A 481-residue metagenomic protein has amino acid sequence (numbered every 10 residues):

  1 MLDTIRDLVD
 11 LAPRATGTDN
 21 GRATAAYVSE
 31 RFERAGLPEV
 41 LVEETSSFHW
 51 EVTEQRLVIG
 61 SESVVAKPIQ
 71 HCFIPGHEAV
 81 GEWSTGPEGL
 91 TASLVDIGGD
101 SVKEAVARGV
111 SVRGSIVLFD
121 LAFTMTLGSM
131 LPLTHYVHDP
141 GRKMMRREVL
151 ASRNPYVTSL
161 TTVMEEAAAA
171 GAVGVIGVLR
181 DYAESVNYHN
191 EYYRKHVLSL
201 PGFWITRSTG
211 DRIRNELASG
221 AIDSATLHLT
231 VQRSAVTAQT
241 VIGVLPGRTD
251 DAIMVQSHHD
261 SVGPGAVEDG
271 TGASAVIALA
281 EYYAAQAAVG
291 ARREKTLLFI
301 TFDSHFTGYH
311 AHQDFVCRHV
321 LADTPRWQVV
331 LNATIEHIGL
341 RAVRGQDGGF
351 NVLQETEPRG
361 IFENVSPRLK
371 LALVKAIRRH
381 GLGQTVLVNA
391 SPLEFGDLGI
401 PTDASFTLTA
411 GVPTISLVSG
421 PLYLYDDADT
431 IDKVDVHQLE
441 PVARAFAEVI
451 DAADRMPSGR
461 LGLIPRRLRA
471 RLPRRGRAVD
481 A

Functional and structural regions predicted by a protein language model:
M1-D19, Y182-K195, H337, Y423-D427: N-terminal capping segment at the start of a domain
R6-G141: Noncatalytic luminal/extracellular "stalk/propeptide" segments of secretory-pathway proteins
D7, L41-V42, I116-D120, V173-V178 (+8 more regions): Structural recognition of the beta-strand scaffold that forms the well-ordered cores of secreted hydrolase catalytic
V9-D19, G81, A92-D96, M130-V137 (+9 more regions): Second-shell loop/turn segments in exported
I74-G109, E191-E268, A278-E281, A285-E294: Soluble metallo-hydrolase cores and metallopeptidase-like ectodomains found primarily in the secretory/periplasmic
R248-D250, F302-A404, L408-A410, T414: Metal-dependent peptidase/peptidase-like ectodomains
Y283-H310, I464: Short helix-loop-beta-strand segments that form the rim/entrance of peptidase-like active sites
S419-A481: His/Asp/Glu-rich mid-to-C-terminal helical/loop segments that flank catalytic regions of hydrolases
